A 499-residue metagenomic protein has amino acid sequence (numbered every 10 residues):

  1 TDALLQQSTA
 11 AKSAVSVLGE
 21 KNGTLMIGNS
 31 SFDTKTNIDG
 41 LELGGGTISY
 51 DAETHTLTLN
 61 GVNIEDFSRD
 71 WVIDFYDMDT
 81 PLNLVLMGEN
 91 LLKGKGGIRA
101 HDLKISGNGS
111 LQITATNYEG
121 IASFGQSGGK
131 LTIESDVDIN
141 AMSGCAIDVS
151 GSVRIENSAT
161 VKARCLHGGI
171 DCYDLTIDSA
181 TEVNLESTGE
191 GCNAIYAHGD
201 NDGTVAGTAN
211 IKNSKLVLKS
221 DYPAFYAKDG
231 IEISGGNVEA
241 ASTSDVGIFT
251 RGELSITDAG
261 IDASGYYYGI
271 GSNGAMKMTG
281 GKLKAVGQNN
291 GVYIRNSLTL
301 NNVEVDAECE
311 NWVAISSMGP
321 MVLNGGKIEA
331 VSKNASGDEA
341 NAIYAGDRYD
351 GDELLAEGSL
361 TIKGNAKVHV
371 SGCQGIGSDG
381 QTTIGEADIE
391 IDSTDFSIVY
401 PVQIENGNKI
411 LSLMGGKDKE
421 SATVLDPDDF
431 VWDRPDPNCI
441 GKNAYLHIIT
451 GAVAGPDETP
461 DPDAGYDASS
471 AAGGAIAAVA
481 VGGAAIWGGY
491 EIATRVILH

Functional and structural regions predicted by a protein language model:
T1-D2, I497: Hydrophobic alpha-helical targeting segments used for export or membrane insertion
D2-E458, A478: A composition-driven surface/loop motif
T54, R348, S470, E491-T494: Generic alpha-helical secondary structure signal
P460-A472: Extracellular Ser/Thr-rich, low-complexity/disordered mucin-like segments
A471-G482: Single-pass type I membrane protein transmembrane segment
A484-H499: C-terminal membrane-anchoring or membrane-association module
